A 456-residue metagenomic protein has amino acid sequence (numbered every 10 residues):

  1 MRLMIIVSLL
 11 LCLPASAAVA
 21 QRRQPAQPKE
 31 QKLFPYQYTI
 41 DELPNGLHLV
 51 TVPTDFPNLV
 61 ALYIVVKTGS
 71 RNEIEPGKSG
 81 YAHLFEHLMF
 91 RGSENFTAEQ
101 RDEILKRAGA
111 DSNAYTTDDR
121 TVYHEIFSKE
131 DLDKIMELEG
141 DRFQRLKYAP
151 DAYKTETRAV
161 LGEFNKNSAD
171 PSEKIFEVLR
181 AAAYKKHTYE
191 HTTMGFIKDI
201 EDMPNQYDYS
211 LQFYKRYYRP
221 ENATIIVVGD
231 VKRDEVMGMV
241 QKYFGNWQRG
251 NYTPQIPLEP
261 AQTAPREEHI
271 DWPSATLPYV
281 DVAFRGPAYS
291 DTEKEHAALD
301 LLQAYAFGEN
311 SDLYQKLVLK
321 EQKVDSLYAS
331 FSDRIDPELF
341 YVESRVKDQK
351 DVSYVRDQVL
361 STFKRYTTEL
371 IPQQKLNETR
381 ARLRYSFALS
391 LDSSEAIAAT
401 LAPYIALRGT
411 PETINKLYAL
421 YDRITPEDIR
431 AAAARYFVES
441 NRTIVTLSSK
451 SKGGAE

Functional and structural regions predicted by a protein language model:
M4-P14: Bacterial N-terminal signal peptides
V7, L211-Y214, E268-H269, Y328-F331 (+2 more regions): Generic recognition of flexible, low-complexity loop/linker segments
A18-D102, H124-F127, E137-L138, L211-K316 (+2 more regions): His/Glu-rich zincin catalytic helix
Y38-D41, P426, A434-R435: Proteostasis/folding factors centered on peptidyl-prolyl cis-trans isomerases
V50-V52, P57-P76, G80-L84, A98-F143 (+6 more regions): M16 family metallopeptidases and their MPP-like homologs
R91-G92, F96, F143-D151, I371: Short, polar/flexible loop-turn hinges at active-site or ligand-entry regions and domain interfaces
L161-N167, E259-W272, A381-S390: Short, conserved secondary-structure transition motifs
D199-S210: Alpha-helical scaffold elements lining the catalytic groove of polysaccharide deacetylases
